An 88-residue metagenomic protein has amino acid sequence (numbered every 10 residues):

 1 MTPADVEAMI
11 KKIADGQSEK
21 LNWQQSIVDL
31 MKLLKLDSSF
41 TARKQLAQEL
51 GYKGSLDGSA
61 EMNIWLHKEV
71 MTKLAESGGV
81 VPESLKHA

Functional and structural regions predicted by a protein language model:
M1-A88: Amphipathic alpha-helical interaction segments
